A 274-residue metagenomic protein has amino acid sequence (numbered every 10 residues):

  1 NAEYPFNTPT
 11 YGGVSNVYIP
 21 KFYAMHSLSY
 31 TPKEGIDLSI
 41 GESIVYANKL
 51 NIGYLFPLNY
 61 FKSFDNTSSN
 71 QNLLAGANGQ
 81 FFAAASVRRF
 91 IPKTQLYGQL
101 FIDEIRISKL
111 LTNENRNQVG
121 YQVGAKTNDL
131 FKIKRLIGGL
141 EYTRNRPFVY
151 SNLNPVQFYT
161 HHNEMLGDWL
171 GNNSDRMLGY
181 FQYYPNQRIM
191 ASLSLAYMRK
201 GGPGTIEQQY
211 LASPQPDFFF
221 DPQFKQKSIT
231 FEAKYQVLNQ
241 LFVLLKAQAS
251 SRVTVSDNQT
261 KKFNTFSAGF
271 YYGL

Functional and structural regions predicted by a protein language model:
N1-S39: Internal, well-ordered domain-core segments that constitute the primary functional module of diverse proteins
T31-L274: Exposed, low-structure sequence patches enriched in small/polar residues
